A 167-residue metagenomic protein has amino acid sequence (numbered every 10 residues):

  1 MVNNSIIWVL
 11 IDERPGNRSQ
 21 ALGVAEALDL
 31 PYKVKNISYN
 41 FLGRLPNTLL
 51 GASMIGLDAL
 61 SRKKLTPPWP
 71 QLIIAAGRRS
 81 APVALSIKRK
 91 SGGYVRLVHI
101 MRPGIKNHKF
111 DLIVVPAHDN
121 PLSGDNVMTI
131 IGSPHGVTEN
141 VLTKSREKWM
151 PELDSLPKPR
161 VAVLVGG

Functional and structural regions predicted by a protein language model:
M1-A59, P68: N-terminal pre-catalytic "stem/leader" segment of glycosyltransferase-like enzymes
I6, Q71-L72, R96, L112 (+1 more regions): Structural motif
L10, I100, V163-G166: Short hydrophobic segments within beta-strands
A21, L72, P82-V98: Glycosyltransferases and closely related glycan-assembly transferases that use nucleotide-activated donors
T66-G77: Short N-terminal targeting/anchoring amphipathic segment
A75-A76, L97-R102, P116: Short beta-strand elements of ligand-binding domains
H99-D111: Membrane-proximal helix-turn-helix segments that form the acceptor-binding/catalytic region of lipid-linked
H108-G167: A nucleotide-sugar donor-handling region in carbohydrate enzymes
